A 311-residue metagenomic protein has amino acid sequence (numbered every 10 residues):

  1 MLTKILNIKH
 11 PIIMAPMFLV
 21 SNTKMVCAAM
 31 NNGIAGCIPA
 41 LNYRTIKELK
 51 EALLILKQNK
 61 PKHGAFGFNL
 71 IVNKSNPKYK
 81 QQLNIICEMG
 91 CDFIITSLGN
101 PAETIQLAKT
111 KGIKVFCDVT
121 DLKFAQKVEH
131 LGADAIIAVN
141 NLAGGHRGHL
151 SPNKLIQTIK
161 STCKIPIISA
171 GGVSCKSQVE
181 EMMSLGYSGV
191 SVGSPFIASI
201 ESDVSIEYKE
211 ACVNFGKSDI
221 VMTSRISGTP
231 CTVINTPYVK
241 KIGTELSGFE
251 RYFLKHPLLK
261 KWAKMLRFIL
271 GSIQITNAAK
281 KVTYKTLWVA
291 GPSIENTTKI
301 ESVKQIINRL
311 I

Functional and structural regions predicted by a protein language model:
M1-P166: Active-site entrance/lid segments in N-terminal catalytic domains of soluble metabolic enzymes
P152-K164, I168, S174-I311: Conserved active-site-proximal phosphate/metal-binding subdomains
